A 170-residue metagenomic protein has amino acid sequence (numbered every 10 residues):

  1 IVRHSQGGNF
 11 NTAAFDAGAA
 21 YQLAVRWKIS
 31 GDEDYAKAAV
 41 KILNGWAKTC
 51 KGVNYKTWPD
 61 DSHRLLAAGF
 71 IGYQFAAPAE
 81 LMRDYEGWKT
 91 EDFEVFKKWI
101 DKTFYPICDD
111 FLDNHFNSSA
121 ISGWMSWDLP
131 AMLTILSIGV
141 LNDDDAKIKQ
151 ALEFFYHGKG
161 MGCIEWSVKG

Functional and structural regions predicted by a protein language model:
I1-Q6: Low-complexity, Ser/Thr/Pro/Gly-enriched N-terminal "stalk/linker" regions
F10-G170: Aromatic-lined, polymer-binding surfaces characteristic of secreted/periplasmic polysaccharide-degrading enzymes
